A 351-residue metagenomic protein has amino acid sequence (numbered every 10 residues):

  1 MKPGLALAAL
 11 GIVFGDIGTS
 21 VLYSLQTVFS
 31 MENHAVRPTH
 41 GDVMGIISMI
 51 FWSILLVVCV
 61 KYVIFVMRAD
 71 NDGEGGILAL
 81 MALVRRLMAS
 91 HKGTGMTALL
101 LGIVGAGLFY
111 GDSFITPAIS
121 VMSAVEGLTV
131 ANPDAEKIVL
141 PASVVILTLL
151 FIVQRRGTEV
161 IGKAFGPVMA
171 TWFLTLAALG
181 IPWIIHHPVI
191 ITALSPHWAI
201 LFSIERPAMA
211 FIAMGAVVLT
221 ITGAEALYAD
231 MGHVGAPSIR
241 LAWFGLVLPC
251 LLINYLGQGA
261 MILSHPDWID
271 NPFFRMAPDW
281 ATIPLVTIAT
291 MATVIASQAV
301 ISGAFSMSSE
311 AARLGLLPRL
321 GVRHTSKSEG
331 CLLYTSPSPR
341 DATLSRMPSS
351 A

Functional and structural regions predicted by a protein language model:
M1-T27, M31, L80-I103, F244-G245: Membrane-interface "cap" regions at the ends of multi-pass membrane proteins
L10, F14, M49-K61, A170-W183 (+3 more regions): Selective recognition of specific alpha-helical transmembrane segments in multi-pass small-molecule
I12-V21, A69-G76, V104-A124, A216 (+2 more regions): Membrane-helix boundary/coupling elements in multi-pass transport proteins
F51-A82, F151-R156, L256, A260: Juxtamembrane transmembrane-helix boundary signature
Y62-G93, M122-T129, V160, A164 (+4 more regions): Flexible loop linkers connecting adjacent transmembrane helices in multi-pass alpha-helical membrane transporters
I64-R68, R85-I119, L128-R156, P182 (+2 more regions): Helix-loop-helix module between adjacent transmembrane segments
T171-H197, P207-F211, T220-A224, P249-P266: Hydrophobic alpha-helical segments and their helix-loop junctions in multi-pass secondary transporters
Y334-P339: Conserved small/polar residues in nucleotide/adenosyl-binding loops
